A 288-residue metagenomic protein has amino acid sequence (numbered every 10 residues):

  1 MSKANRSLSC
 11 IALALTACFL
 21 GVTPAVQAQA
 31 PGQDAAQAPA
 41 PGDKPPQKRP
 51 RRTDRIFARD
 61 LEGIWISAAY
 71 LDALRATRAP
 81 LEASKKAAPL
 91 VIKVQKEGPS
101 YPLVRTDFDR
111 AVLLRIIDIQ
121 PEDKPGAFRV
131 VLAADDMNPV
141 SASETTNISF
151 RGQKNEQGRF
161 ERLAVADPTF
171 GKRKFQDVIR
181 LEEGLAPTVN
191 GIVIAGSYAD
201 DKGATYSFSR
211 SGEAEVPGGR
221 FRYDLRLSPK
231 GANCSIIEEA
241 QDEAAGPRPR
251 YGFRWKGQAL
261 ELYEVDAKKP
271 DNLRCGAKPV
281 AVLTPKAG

Functional and structural regions predicted by a protein language model:
S2-A12: Bacterial N-terminal signal peptides that target proteins for export
C10-G21: Bacterial N-terminal signal peptides
L20-Q37: Signal peptide processing junction and immediate N-terminal pro/mature segment of secreted/exported proteins
P45-P89, T169-T205: Tryptophan-anchored aromatic micro-motifs
L61, I92-Y101, E122-A127, A134-D136 (+6 more regions): Short, solvent-exposed coil/turn segments at beta-strand boundaries
A76-F128, D200-R248: N-terminal glycine/threonine-rich, aromatic-flanked beta-hairpin/loop signature
Q153, E161-G171, L262-G276: Short, exposed beta-strand-loop hairpins at the edges of beta-sheets in extracellular/periplasmic proteins
K230-G288: Hydrophilic extracytoplasmic domains
